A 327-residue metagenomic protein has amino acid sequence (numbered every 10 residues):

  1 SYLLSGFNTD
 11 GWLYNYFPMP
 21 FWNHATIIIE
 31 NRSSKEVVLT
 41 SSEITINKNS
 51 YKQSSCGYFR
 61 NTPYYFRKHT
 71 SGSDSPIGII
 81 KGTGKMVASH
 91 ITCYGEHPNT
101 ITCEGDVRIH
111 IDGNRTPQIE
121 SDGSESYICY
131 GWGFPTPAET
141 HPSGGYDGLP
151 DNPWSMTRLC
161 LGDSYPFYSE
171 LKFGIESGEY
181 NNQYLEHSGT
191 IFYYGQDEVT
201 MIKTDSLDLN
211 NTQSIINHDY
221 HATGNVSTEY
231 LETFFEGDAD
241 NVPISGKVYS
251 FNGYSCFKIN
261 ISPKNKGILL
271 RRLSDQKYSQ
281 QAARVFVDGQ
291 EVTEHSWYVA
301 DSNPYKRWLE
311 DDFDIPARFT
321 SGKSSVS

Functional and structural regions predicted by a protein language model:
S1-A222, S274: Beta-strand-centric surfaces of beta-sandwich/beta-rich domains
L3-Y16, P20, S124-E125, C129-P166 (+2 more regions): Beta-strand-rich ligand-recognition modules
I28-I29, V37-V38, I79, V87 (+11 more regions): Extended aliphatic helical segments
I202-N265, L273: Glycan-recognition and processing domains
